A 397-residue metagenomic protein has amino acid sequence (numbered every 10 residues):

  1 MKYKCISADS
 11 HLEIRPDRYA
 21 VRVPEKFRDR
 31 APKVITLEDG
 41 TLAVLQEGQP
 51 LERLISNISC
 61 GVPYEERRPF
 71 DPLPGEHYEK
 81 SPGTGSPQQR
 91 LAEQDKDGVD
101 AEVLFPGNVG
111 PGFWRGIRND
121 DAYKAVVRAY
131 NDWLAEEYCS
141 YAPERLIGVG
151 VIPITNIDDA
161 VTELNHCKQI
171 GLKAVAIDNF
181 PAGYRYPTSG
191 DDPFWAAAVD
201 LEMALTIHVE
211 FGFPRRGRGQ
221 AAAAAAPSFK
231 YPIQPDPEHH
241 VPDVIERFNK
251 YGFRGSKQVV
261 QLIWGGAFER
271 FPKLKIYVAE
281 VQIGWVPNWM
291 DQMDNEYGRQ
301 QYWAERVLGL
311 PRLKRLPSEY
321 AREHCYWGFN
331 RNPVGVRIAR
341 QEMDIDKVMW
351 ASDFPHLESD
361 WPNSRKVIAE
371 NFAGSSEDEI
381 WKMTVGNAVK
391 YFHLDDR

Functional and structural regions predicted by a protein language model:
K2-I6, R15-E65, P69-K96, D100-A101 (+10 more regions): Mid-to-C-terminal alpha-helical segments outside catalytic/metal-binding sites
C5, L73-P82, D95-G116, R145-P153 (+1 more regions): Divalent metal-dependent hydrolysis catalytic cores, especially in the metallo-beta-lactamase
I6-E13, T206-E210: Histidine-centered catalytic micro-motifs
D39-G40, F105-V109, G150-T155, E210-P214 (+3 more regions): Short, solvent-exposed turn/loop segments enriched in Gly/Ser/Thr/Pro and often Arg
I117-D121, V367: Short glycine-enriched, charge-decorated loop/helix-capping segments at active-site entrances that position
D121-E137: Active-site-proximal gating segment of KS-fold condensing enzymes and close homologs
A125, E144-I147, I152, D158 (+1 more regions): Catalytic pocket-lining loop regions of alpha/beta-barrel enzymes, especially the amidohydrolase/enolase/GH5 lineages
